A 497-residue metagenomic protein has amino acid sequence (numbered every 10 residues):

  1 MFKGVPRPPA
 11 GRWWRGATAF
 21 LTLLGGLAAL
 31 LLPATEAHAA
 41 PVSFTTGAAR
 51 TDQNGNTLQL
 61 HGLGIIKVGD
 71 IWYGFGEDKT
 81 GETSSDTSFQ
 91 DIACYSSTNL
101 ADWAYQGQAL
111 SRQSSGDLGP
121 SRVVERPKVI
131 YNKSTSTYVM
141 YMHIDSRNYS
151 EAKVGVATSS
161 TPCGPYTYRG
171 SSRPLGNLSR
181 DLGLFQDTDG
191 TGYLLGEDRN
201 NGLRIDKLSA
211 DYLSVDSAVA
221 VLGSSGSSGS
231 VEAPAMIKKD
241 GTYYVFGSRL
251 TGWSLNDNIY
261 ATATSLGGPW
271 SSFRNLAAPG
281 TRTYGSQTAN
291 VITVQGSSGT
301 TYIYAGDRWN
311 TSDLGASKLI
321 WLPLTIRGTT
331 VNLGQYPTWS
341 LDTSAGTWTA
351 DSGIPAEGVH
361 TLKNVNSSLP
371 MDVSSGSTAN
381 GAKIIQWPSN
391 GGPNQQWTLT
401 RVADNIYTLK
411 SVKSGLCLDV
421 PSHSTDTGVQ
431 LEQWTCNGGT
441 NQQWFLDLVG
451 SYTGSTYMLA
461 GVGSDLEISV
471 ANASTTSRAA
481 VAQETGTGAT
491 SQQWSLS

Functional and structural regions predicted by a protein language model:
F2-A39: Secretory targeting and sorting signals
W13-G16, C94, C163, C417 (+1 more regions): Generic recognition of cysteine residues
A17-A19, I259, S317-I320, E432 (+1 more regions): Composition- and surface-driven signal marking solvent-exposed, interaction-prone regions in large proteins
T22-L24, R50, I92, V154 (+4 more regions): Short, functionally important structural connectors and interaction interfaces within domains
A29, G64, K128, G183 (+7 more regions): Short, surface-exposed charged micro-motifs
L30, A39, T161, S265 (+3 more regions): Short stretches within intrinsically disordered, low-complexity N-terminal or propeptide regions
A39-E357: Carbohydrate-active catalytic/glycan-binding domains of CAZyme proteins, especially the secreted or lumenal ectodomains
D351-S497: Lectin-like carbohydrate-binding module/patch detector with strong preference for beta-trefoil
